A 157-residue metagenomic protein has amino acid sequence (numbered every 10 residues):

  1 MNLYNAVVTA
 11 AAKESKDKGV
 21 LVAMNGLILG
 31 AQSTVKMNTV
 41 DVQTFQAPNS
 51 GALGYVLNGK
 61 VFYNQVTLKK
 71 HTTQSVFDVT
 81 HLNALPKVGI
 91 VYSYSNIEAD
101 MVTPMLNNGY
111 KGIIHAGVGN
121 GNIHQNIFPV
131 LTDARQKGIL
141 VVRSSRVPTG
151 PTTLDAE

Functional and structural regions predicted by a protein language model:
M1-L3, V35-N38, M105, F128-V130 (+1 more regions): Short, glycine/charged-enriched secondary-structure capping and boundary segments
M1-T34: Short, glycine-/small-residue-rich phosphate/pyrophosphate-handling segment
Y4-A11, G54, F128, T132: Predominant activation on well-ordered alpha-helical scaffold segments within soluble catalytic domains
E14-G19, M24-N25, N49-S50, L85-V88 (+2 more regions): Short coil/turn connectors at secondary-structure junctions
L21-N25, Y92, A116, S144-S145: Short beta-strand segments
L27, S95, P148: Short, glycine/serine-rich, charged loops/turns that create anion-binding and catalytic segments at active sites
G30-H115, N120: Accessory alpha-helical/coil subdomains and C-terminal extensions that flank or cap enzyme catalytic cores
N120-E157: C-terminal non-catalytic interaction/assembly regions of soluble proteins
